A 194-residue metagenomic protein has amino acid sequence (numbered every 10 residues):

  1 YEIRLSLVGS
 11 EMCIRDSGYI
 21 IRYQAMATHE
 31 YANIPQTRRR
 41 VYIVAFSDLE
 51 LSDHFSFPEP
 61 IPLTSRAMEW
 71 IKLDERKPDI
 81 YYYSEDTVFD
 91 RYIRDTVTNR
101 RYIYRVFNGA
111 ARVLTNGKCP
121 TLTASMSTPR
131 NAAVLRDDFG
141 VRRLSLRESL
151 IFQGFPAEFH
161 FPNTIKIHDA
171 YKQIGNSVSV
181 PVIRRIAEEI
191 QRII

Functional and structural regions predicted by a protein language model:
Y1-I14: Single conserved hydrophobic/aromatic residue that forms the stacking wall/gate of nucleotide- or nucleobase-binding
R4, T28-N33: Short histidine/acidic/glycine/proline-rich micro-motifs that form metal- and phosphate-coordinating active-site loops
Y19-E30: Conserved S-adenosyl-L-methionine
I20, I34-I194: S-adenosyl-L-methionine-dependent DNA methyltransferase catalytic core
